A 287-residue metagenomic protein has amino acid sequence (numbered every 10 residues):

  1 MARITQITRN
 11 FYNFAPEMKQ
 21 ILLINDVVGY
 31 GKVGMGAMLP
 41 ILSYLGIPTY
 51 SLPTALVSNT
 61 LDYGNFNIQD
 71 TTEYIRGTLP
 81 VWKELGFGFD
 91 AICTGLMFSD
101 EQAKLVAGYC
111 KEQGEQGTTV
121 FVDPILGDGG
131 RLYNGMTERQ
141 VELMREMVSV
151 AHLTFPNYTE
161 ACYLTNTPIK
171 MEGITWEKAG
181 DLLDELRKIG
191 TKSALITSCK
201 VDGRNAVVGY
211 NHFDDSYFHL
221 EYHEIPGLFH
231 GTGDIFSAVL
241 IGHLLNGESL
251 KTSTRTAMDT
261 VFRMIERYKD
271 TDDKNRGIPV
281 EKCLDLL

Functional and structural regions predicted by a protein language model:
R3-N10: Short, low-complexity, charge-dense intrinsically disordered segments
Y12-V122, L126-N134, L284-L286: Conserved N-terminal subdomain of the carbohydrate kinase-like
G29, Y217-H230: Short pre-catalytic strand/loop immediately N-terminal to key active-site residues, enriched for Gly-Thr
I47, T191, E248: Short phosphate-binding/catalytic loops that engage adenosine nucleotides
G135-Y217: Conserved phosphate/ATP/ADP-binding segment of small-molecule kinases
G227-L250, T254: Short, small-residue alpha-helix embedded
K251-L287: Charged C-terminal helix
